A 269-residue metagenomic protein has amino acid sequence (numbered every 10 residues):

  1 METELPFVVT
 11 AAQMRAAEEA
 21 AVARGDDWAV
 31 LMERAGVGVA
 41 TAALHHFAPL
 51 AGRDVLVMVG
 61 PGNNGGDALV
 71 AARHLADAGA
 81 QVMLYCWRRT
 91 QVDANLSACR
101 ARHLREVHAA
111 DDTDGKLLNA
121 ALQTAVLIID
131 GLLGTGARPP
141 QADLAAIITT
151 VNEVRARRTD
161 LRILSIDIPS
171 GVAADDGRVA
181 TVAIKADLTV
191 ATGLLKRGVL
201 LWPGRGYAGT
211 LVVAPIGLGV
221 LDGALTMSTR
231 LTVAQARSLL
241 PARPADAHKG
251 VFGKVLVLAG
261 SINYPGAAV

Functional and structural regions predicted by a protein language model:
M1-R88, V199-V269: Small-residue (G/A/S/T)-rich helix-start motifs and N-terminal tracts that mark the onset
E2-L5, Q13, A125, R162 (+1 more regions): A subset of signal/propeptide-processing and intrinsically disordered low-complexity segments in secreted/extracellular
T41-G134, R138-I166: Nucleotide and nucleotide-moiety/phosphate-recognizing core
V107-T113, S170-A174, A236-P241: Short gly/ser/thr-rich secondary-structure transition/capping motifs
L127, L132-R230, N263: Internal gly/pro-rich beta-alpha loop/helix module that stabilizes soluble enzyme cofactors or their anionic handles
